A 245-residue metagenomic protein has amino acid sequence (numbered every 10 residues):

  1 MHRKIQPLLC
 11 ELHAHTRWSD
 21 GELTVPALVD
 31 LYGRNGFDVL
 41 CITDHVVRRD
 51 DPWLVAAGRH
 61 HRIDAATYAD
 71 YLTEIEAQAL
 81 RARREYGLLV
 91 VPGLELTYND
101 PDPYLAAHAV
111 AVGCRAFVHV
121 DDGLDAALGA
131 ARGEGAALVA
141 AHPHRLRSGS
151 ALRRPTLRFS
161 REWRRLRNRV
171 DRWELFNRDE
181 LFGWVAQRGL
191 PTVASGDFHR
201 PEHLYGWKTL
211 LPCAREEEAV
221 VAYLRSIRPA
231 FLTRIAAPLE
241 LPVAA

Functional and structural regions predicted by a protein language model:
M1-H15, V25-D30, D100-R115, G129 (+1 more regions): Charged catalytic cores and adjacent phosphate/nucleic-acid-binding surfaces used for phosphate/nucleic-acid chemistry
M1-P92, L96-Y98, E202: An N-terminally biased module of ancient metal coordination in phosphate/nucleic-acid-related enzymes
L40-T43, V139-A140, E174: Conserved beta-strand positions in the central sheet of alpha/beta enzyme cores
H45-V46, P143, F198: Short, ordered loop/turn segments at secondary-structure junctions
D50-D171, A245: Extended substrate/RNA-proximal surfaces in nucleic-acid metabolism proteins
